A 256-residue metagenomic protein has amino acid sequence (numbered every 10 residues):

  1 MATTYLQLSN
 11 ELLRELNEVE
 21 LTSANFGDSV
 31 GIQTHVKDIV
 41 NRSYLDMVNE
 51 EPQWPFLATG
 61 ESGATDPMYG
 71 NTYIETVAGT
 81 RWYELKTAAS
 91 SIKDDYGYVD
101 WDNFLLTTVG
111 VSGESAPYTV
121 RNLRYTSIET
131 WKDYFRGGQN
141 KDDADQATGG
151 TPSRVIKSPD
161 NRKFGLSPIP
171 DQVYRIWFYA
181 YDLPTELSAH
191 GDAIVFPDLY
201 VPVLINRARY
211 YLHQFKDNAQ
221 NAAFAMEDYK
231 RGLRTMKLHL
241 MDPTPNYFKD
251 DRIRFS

Functional and structural regions predicted by a protein language model:
M1-S256: Glycine-enriched, solvent-exposed interface loops adjoining structured elements
